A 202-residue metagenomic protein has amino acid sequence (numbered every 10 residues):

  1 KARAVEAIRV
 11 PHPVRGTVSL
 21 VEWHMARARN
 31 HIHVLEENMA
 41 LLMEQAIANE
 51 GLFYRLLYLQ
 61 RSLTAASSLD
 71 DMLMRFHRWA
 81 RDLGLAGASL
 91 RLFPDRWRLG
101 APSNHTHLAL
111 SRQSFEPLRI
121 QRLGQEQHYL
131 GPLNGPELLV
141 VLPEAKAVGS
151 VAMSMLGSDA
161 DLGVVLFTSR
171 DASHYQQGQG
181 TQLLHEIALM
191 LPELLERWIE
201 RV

Functional and structural regions predicted by a protein language model:
K1-H12: Short, positively charged
P13-S62: Signal-transmission linkers at sensory-effector interfaces
A65-T106: Helix-loop-beta substructure at the N-terminus of cytosolic sensory domains that couple signal/ligand detection
W97-H128: Allosteric regulatory "coupling" segments in signal-transduction proteins
E126-S150: Signal-transducing coupling segments at domain and membrane junctions
G149-G157: A short, aliphatic-rich beta-strand micro-motif
L156-L166, D171: Short hydrophobic/glycine-rich mini-motifs in sensory/regulatory modules that couple input to downstream signaling
S169-H185, L195-V202: Regulatory loop-to-helix N-cap segments in sensory/regulatory domains that couple ligand/signal detection
